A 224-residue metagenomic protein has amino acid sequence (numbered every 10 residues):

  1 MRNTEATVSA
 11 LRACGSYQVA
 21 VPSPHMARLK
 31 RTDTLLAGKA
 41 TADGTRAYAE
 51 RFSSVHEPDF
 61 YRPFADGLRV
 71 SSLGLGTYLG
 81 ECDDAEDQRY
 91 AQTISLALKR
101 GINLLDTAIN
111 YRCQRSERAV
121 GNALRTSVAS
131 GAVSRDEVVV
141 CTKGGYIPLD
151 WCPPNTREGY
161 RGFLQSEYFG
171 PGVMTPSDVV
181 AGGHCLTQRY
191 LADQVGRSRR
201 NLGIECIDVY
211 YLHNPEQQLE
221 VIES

Functional and structural regions predicted by a protein language model:
R2, V8, R12-F163, E205: N-terminal binding-site loop/beta-alpha segment at the start of enzyme catalytic domains that lines or forms
F163-S224: Glycine/proline-rich, positively charged, aromatic-decorated active-site loop/lid region on the catalytic face
